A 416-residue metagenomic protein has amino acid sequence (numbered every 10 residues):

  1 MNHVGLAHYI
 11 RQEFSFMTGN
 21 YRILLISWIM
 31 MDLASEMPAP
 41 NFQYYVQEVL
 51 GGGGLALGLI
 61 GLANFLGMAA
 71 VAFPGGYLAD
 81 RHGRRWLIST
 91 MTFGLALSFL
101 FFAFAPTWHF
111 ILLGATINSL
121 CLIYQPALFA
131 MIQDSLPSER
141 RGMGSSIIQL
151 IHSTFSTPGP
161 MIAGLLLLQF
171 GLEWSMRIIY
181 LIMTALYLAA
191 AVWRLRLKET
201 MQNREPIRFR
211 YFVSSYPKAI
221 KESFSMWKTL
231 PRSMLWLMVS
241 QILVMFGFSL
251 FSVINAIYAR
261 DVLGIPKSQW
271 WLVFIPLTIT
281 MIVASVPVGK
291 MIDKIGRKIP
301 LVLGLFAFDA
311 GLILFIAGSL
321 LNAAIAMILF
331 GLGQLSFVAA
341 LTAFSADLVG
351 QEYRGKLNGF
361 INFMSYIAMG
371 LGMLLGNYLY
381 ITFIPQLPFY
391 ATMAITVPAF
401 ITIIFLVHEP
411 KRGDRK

Functional and structural regions predicted by a protein language model:
N2-T18, M201-M238: Juxtamembrane intracellular "pre-TM" segments in multi-pass secondary transporters
L6-A69, S233-V273: Helix-loop boundary and gating motifs at the non-cytosolic
I29, S98, H109-I123, N322-S336: Hydrophobic core of transmembrane alpha-helices in multi-pass small-molecule transporters, especially MFS/SLC-type
E48, P158-S175, L371-L387: Transmembrane alpha-helix termini and helix-breaking/packing motifs in multi-pass membrane transporters
V71-G83, L167, A284-G296, Y380: Helix-to-loop junctions at the C-terminal end of transmembrane segments in multipass secondary transporters
W86-F101, I299-I313: Structural signature of the two symmetry-related core transmembrane helices
T116-H152: Cytoplasmic helix-loop-helix junction between adjacent transmembrane helices in 12-TM secondary transporters
T184-P206, A399-V407: C-terminal membrane-cytosol helix-exit motif in multi-pass small-molecule transporters
